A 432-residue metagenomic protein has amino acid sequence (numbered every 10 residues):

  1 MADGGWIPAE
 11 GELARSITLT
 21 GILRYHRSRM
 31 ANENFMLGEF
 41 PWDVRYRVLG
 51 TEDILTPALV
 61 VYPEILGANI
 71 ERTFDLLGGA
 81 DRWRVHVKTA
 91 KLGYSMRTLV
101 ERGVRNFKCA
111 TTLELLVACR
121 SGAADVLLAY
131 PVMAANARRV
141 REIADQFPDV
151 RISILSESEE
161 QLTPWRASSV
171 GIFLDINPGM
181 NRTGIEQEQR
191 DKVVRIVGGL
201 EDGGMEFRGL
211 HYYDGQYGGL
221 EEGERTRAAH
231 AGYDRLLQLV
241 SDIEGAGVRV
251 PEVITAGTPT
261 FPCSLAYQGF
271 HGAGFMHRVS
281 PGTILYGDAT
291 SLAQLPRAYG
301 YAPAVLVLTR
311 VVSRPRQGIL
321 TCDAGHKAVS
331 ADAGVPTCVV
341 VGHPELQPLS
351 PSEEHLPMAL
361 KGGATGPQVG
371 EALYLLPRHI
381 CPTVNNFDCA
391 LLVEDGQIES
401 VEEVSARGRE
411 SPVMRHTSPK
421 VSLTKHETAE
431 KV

Functional and structural regions predicted by a protein language model:
G5, R15, P315-V432: C-terminal accessory subdomain/extension
W6-I143, V404-K420, K425-H426, V432: A charged N-terminal "starter" segment
R15, S169-G171, P178-L295: Active-site loop/helix belt of alpha/beta enzymes
L66, K88, A118, L174 (+5 more regions): Conserved, mostly hydrophobic/aromatic
H86, A256, G282, D323-G325 (+1 more regions): Generic beta-strand/beta-sheet core signal
H86-L220: Active-site-proximal beta-alpha core segment in soluble small-molecule metabolic enzymes
T260-P344: Active-site loop ensemble at the mouth of alpha/beta enzyme cores that anchors a bound cofactor
